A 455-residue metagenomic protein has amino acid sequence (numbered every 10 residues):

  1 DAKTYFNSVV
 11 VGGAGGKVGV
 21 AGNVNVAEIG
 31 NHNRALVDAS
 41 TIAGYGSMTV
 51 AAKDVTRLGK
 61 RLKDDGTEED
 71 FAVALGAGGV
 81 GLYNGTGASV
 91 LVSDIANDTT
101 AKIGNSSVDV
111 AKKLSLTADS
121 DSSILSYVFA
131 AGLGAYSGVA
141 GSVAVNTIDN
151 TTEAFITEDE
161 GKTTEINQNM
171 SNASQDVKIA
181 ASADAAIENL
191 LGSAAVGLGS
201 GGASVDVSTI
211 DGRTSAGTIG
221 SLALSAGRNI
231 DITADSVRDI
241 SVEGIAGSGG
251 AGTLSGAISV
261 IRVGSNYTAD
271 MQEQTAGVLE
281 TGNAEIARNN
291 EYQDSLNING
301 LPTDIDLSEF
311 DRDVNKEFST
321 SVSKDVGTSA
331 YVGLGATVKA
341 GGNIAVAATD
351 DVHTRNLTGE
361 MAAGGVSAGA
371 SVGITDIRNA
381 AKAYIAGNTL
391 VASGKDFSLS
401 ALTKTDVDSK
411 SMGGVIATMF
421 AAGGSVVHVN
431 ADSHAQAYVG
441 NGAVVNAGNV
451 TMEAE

Functional and structural regions predicted by a protein language model:
D1-E455: Low-complexity, glycine- and small/polar-enriched segments
